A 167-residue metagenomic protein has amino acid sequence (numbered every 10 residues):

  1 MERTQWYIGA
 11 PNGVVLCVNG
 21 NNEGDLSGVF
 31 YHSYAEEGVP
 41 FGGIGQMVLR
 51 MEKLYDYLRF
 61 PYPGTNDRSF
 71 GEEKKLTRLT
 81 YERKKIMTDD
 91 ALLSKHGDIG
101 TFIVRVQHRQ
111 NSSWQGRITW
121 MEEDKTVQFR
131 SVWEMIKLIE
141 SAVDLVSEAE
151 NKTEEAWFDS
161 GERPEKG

Functional and structural regions predicted by a protein language model:
M1-V14, N22-G24, M51-S112, A142-G167: Intrinsic disorder/low-complexity detector
N19-A35, Q107-E123: Short aromatic-glycine-(Arg/Gly/Cys) micro-motifs in beta-strand/loop hairpins
H32-G42, V48-D56, R117-W157: Mixed-charge, glycine-accented linear interaction segment located at domain edges/termini
